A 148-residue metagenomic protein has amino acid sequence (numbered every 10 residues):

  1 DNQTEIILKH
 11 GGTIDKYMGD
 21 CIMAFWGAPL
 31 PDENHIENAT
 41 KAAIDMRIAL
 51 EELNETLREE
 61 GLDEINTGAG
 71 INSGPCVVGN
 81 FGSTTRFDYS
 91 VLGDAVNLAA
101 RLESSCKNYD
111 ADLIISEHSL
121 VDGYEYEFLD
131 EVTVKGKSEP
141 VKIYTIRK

Functional and structural regions predicted by a protein language model:
D1-G12, A28-A69, D94-K107, E117 (+1 more regions): Alpha-helical scaffold within the catalytic cores of cyclic-nucleotide enzymes
I7, W26-L30, P75-S83: Active-site loop/short helix in cyclic nucleotide turnover domains
I14-K16: A short pre-motif secondary-structure segment
M18-D32: Short beta-strand->loop micro-motif that forms the acidic, two-metal-ion catalytic signature in nucleotide-processing
I22, T67-S73, I143: A structural signal for short, well-ordered beta-strand segments
I36, F87-L92, L129-V132: Allosteric regulatory "coupling" segments in signal-transduction proteins
R58-E59, F81-G93: Short, surface-exposed loop/helix-turn segments at secondary-structure junctions that function as lids/hinges flanking
C76-V78, A99, S105-K148: Cytosolic regulatory/linker segments at or just downstream of nucleotide-handling modules in signal-transduction
